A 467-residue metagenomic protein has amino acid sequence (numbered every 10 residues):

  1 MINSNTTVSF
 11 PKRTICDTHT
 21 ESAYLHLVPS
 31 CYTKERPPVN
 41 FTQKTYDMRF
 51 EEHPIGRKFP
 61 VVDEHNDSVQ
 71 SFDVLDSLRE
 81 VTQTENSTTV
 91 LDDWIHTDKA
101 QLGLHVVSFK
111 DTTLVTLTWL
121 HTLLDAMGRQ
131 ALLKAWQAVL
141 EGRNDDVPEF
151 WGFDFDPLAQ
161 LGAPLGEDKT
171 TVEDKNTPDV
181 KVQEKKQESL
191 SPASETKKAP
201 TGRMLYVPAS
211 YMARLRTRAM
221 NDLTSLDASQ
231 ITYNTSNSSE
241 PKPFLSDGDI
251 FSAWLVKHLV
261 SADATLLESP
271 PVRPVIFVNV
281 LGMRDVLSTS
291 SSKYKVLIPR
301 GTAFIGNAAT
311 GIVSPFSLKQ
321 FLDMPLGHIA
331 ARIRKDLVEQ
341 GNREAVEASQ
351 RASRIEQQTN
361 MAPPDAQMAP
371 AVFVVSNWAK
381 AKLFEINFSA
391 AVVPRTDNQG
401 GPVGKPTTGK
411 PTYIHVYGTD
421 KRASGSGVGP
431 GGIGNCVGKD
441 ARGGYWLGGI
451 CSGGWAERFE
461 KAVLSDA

Functional and structural regions predicted by a protein language model:
M1-T14, M204, Y211-A467: Acyl-CoA-dependent O-acyltransferases
M1-T170, D247-E268, S376, A381-A467: Non-catalytic N-terminal regions of enzymes
T20-F50, E149-S229, T265, V272-V275 (+1 more regions): Short amphipathic alpha-helices and their capping loops
S87, H105, P192-A193, N360: Hydrophobic alpha-helical segments with strong N-terminal bias
D93-H96, S194-T196, P363-D365: Short Gly/Pro-enriched turn/cap motifs at secondary-structure boundaries
D98-A100, A199, A369: Residues that act as N-cap/strand-start positions at coil-to-secondary-structure junctions
